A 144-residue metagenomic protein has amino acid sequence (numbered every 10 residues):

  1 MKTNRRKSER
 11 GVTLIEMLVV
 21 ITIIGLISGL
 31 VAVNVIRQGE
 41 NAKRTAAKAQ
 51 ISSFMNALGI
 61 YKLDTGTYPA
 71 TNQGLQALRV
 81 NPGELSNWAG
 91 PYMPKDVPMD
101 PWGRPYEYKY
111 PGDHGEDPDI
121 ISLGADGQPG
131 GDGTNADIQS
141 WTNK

Functional and structural regions predicted by a protein language model:
M1-V12: N-terminal leader/signal peptides at the extreme start of proteins
N4, R44-T45, N56-G59, T65 (+4 more regions): Short, surface-exposed interaction loops/tails
G11-V12, M17-V19: Secretory/exported precursors with cleavable N-terminal leaders
L18-N34: Alpha-helical hydrophobic helix detector
V31-P82: Conserved hydrophobic/amphipathic alpha-helical signal-anchor segments
P69-T71, N87-G90: Short, hydrophobic secondary-structure boundary micro-motifs
